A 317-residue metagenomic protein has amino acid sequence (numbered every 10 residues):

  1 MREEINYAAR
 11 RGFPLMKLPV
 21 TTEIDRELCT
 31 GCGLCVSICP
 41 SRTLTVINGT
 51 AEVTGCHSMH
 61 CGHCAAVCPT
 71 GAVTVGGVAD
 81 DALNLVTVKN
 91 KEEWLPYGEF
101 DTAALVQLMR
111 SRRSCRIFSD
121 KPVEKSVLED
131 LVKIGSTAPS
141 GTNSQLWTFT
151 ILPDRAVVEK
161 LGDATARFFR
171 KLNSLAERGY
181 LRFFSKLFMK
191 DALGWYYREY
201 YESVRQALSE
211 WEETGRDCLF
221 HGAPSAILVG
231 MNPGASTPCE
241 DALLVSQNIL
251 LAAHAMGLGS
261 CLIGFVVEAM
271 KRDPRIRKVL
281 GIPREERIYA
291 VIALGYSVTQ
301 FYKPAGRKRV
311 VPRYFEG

Functional and structural regions predicted by a protein language model:
M1-T30, L34-I38, R42-T45, A103: Ferredoxin-type iron-sulfur electron-transfer modules and their immediate structural context
E27-L28, H57, V67, G71-A72: Short pre-active-site segment immediately N-terminal to redox-active cysteine/selenocysteine motifs in thiol-based
T30, R112, D130-S136, S225-K278 (+1 more regions): Small-aliphatic-rich amphipathic alpha-helix that forms the alpha element of a beta-alpha
L34-E52, H63-D81: Iron-sulfur cluster-binding cysteine motifs and their immediate structural context in ferredoxin-like electron-transfer
G71, A79-L83, P153-L161: Terminal amphipathic helices with adjacent charged low-complexity linkers/tails
K91-K121, K125-S126: Extended interfacial segments that mediate partner engagement and assembly in macromolecular machines
E92, P96-E99, I282-G317: C-terminal helix-cap and adjacent tail motif
I151-S236: Glycine/small-residue-rich phosphate/adenosyl-binding loop
